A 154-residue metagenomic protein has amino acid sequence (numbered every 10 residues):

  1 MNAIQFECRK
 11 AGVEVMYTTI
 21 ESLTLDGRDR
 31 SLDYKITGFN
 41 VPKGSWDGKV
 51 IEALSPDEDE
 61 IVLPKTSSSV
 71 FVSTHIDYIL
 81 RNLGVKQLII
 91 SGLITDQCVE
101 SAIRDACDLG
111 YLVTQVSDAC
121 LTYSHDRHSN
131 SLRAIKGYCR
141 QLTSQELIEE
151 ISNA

Functional and structural regions predicted by a protein language model:
M1-N2: Short catalytic helix/loop segments, enriched in acidic residues and glycine and frequently bearing histidine
F6-A11, D33-A154: Active-site-adjacent betaalpha module
V13-S22, D26, V116: Short beta-strand segments at enzyme active-site cores
T24-I36: Short, surface-exposed, charged loop/turn segments at secondary-structure junctions
